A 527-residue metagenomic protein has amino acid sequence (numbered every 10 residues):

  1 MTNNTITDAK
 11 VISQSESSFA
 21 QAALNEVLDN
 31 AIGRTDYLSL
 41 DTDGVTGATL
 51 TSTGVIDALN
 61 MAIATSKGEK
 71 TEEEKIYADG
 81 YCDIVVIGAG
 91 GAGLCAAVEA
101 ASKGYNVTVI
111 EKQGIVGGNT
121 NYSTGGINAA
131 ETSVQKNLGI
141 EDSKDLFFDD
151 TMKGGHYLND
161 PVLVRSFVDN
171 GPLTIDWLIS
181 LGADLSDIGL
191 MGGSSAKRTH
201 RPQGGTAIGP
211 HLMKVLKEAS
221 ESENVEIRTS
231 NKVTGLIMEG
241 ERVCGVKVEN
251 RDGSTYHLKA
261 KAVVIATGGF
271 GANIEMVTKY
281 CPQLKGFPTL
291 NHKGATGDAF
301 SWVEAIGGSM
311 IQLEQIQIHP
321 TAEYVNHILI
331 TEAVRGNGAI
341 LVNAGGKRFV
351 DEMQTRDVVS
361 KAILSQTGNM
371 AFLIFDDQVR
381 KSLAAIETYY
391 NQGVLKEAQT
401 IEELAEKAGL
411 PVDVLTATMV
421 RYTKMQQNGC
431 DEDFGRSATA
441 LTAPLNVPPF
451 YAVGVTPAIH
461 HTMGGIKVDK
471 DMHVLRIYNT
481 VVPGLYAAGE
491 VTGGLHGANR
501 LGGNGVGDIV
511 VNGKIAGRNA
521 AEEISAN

Functional and structural regions predicted by a protein language model:
M1-E74: Active-site- and interface-proximal helix/loop "cap" or "latch" segments in soluble metabolic and energy-transducing
K10-D41, H461, G465-V468, H473-I515 (+1 more regions): Flexible, glycine-rich terminal cap/loop adjacent to redox cofactors in electron-transfer oxidoreductases
K75-A92, T108: Beta1/beta-strand and adjacent pyrophosphate-binding region of the FAD-binding site in flavoprotein oxidoreductases
N106, K112-E226, S230-G235, A339-M353 (+1 more regions): Conserved N-terminal/central alpha/beta ligand/cofactor-binding core
G235, V414-N499: A glycine-rich dinucleotide-binding beta-alpha-beta segment and adjacent secondary-structure elements that constitute
R251-S254, L258-A322, I515: Glycine-rich loop(s) and the adjacent beta-strand/alpha-helix scaffold that form part
F300-V414: An anion/pyrophosphate-binding glycine-rich loop and adjacent beta-alpha core in soluble alpha-beta enzymes
W302-S309, T416, D508-N527: Internal hydrophobic alpha-helix adjacent to the cofactor/substrate pocket in enzyme cavities
